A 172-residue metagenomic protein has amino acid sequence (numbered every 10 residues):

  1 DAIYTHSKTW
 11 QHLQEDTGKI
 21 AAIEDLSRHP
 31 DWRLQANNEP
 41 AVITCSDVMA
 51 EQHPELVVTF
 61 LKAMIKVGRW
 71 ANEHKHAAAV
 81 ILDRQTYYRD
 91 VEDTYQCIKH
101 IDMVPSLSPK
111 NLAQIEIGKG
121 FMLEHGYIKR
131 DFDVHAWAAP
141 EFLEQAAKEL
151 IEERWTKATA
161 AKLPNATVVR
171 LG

Functional and structural regions predicted by a protein language model:
D1-Q85: Pocket-lining segment of extracytoplasmic ligand-binding domains
Y4, E24-R28, I43-C45, A113-I115 (+1 more regions): Short, structured secondary-structure boundary patches
H6, D93-Y95, D133-V134: Short loop/turn and capping residues at structural boundaries
H12-L13, D31-W32, H100-D102, A138-F142: Short secondary-structure boundary/hinge segments and terminal tails
A22-D25, H74, N111, D133 (+1 more regions): Poly-acidic low-complexity segments
V42, V48-M49, D102, S106 (+4 more regions): Residue-level preference for alpha-helix termini and adjacent loops
E51-K129: Secondary-structure end/capping motifs
L123-G172: Conserved C-terminal helix/tail region of periplasmic/extracytoplasmic solute-binding proteins
